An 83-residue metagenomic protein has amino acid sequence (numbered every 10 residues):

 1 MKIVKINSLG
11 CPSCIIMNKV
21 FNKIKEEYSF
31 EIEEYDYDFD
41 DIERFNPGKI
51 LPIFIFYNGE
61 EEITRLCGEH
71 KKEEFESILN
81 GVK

Functional and structural regions predicted by a protein language model:
M1-E26: Local sequence-structure signature of Cys/Sec-based thiol-disulfide redox active-site neighborhoods
I3-I6, I32, F54, F75: Hydrophobic beta-strand residues in large extracellular and virion-surface proteins
K5-S8, K25, S29-I42: Thiol-based oxidoreductase modules, predominantly thioredoxin-like and allied folds used for disulfide exchange
G10, E43, T64: Generic anion/oxyanion-binding catalytic loop in active/binding sites
R44-F45, I78: CheY-like receiver
N46-F56: Structural micro-motif
I55-K83: Non-catalytic, surface beta->alpha helical segment in thiol-disulfide oxidoreductase systems
